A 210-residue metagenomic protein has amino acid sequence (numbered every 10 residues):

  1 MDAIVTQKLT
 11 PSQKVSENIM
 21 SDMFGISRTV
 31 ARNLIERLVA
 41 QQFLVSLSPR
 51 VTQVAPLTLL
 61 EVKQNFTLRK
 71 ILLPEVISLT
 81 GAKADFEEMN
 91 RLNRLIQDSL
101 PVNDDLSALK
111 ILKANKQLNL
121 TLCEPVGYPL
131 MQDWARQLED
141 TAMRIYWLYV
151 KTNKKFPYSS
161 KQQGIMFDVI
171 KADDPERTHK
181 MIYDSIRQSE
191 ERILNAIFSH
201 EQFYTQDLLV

Functional and structural regions predicted by a protein language model:
M1-A82, F198-V210: Short linear motifs at protein or domain termini
A3, Q7, V45, S99 (+4 more regions): A short secondary-structure junction motif
V5-T6, G127, K171-A172: Residues at helix-coil transition
N65, A84-L148, K161-V169, R177-Q188: Conserved amphipathic alpha-helical segments that form helical-bundle/coiled-coil interaction surfaces
L68, L72-T80, S99, A142 (+1 more regions): Alpha-helical linker/hinge and terminal dimerization helices associated with HTH transcriptional regulators
K154-P157: Active-site loop of classical SDR/Rossmann-like NAD(P)-dependent oxidoreductases, centered on the catalytic Tyr-X3-Lys
E176-V210: C-terminal effector-binding regulatory domain of bacterial HTH transcription factors
